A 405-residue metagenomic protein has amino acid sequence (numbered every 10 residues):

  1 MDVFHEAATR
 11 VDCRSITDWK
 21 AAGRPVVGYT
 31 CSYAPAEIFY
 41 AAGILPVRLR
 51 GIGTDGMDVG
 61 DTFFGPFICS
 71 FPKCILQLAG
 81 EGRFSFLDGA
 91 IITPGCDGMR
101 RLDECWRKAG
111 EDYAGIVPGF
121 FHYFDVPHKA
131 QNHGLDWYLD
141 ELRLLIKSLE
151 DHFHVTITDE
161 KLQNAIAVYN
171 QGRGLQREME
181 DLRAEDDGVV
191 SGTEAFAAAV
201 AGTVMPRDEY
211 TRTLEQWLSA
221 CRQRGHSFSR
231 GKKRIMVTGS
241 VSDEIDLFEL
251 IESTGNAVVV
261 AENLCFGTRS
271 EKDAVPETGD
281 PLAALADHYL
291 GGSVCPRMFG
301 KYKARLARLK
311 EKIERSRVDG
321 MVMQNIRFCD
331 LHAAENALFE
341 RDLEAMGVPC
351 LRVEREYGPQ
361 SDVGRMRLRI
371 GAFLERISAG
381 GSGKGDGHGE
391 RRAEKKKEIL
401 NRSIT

Functional and structural regions predicted by a protein language model:
M1-P25, L139, R143, K147-D273: A charged, amphipathic alpha-helical module
A7-K20, G28-E37, G56-G60, F67-C74: Metallocofactor- and cofactor-centric catalytic cores in central/energy metabolism, strongly enriched
A21, S32-Y33, I38-R50, G239-K310: Redox- and metal-dependent alpha/beta enzyme cores, enriched for Fe-S-associated oxidoreductases and cofactor-handling
A41-P66: Anionic-ligand anchoring segments at beta-strand to alpha-helix junctions in alpha/beta enzyme folds, i.e., glycine
R50-G56, V126-P127, N263-G267, E356: Short, acidic/turn-prone active-site loops that include or flank metal/cofactor- and phosphate-binding residues
F63-E81, R297-K310: Glycine-rich, highly charged phosphate/nucleotide-binding loops
Q77-S148: Acidic/His-rich segments in extracytoplasmic proteins that coordinate ligands and/or metal ions
L306-D319, Q324-T405: TerminUS-proximal long segments
